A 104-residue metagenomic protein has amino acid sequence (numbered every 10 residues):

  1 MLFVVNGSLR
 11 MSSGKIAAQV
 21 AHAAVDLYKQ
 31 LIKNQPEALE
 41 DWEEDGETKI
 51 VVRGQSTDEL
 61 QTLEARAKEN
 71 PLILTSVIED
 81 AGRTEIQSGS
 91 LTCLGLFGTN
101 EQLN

Functional and structural regions predicted by a protein language model:
M1-N34: Glycine- and Gly-Pro-enriched alpha-helical subdomains that act as flexible, kink-prone "lid/hinge" or packing modules
L2-V4, D45-Q55, K68-N104: Short basic, glycine-rich beta-strand/loop surfaces that mediate nucleic-acid
S8-R10, K15, A38-D41, V77 (+1 more regions): Residue-level preference for alpha-helix termini and adjacent loops
S12, Q19, N34, W42-D45 (+2 more regions): Surface-exposed loop/turn and secondary-structure junction residues enriched for glycine/proline
S13-G14, L60, Q87: Alpha-helix N-cap/helix-start motif
A18-A21, A65-E69: Short, solvent-exposed amphipathic alpha-helical segments in soluble enzyme and RNA/protein-processing domains
K29-E47, R53-T57: Compact, glycine-rich, soluble single-domain proteins
D58-R66: Short, hydrophobic/π-rich interface segment
